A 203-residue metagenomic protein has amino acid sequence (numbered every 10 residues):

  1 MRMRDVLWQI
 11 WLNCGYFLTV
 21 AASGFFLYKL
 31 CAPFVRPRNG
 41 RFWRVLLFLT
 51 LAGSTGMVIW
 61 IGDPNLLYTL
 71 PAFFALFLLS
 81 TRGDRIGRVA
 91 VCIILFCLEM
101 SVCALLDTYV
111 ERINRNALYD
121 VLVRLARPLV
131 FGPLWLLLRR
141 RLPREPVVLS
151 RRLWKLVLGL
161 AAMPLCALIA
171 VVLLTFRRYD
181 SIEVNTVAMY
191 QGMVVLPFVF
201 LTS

Functional and structural regions predicted by a protein language model:
M1-W11: Short, strongly hydrophobic alpha-helical membrane anchors
R2-M3, P64-N65, V195-V199: Short, flexible segments with low predicted structural confidence
L12-Y16: Macromolecular interaction modules
L18-R41, G56-E183: Juxtamembrane segments at transmembrane-helix boundaries in multi-pass signal-transduction membrane proteins
L47-F48: N-terminal, Lys/Arg-enriched amphipathic/low-complexity engagement segments that precede the first folded domain
L51-S54: A "functional boundary" signal
L129, Y190-T202: Alpha-helical membrane-embedded segments
E183-Q191: A C-terminal functional module that forms or caps the active site or interfaces directly with catalytic machinery
